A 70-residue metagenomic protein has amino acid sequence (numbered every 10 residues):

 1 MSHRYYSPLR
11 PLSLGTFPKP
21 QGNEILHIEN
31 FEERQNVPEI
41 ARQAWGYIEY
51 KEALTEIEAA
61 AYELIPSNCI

Functional and structural regions predicted by a protein language model:
M1, C69-I70: Intrinsic-disorder/low-complexity linker and hinge segments
M1-G15: A short beta-strand micro-motif
L12-C69: Acidic, low-complexity, intrinsically disordered interaction modules
